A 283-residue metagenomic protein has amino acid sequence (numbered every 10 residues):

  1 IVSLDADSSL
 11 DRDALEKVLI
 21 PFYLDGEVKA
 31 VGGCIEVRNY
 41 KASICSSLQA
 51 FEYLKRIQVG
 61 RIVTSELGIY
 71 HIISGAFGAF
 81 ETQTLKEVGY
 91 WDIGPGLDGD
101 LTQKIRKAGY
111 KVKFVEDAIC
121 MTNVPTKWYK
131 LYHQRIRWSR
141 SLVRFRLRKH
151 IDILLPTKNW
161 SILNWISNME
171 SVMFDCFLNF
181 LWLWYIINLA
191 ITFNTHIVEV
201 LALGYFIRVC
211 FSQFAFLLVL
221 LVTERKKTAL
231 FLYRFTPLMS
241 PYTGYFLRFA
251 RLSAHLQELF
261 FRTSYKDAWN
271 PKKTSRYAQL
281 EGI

Functional and structural regions predicted by a protein language model:
I1-S9: Short beta-strand-to-loop acidic/aromatic patch adjacent to the donor-nucleotide binding site
S9-L10, E36-R38, D100, I119: A short, conserved beta-strand element in the Rossmann-like catalytic core that flanks the donor/metal-binding loop
R12-P95, I136, V143, L147: Long helical/loop segments within the catalytic core of UDP-sugar-dependent glycosyltransferases, especially the large
E52-I57, Y132-I153, A215-V219, A250-H255: Catalytic core of nucleotide-sugar-dependent glycosyltransferases
I93, T102-M121: Catalytic donor-sugar/metal-binding loop of nucleotide-sugar-dependent glycosyltransferases
N123-R140, D267-A268: Nucleotide-sugar-dependent glycosyltransferase catalytic core
I151-N164, T192-I283: Juxtamembrane C-terminal module of membrane proteins
E170-Y185, S212-Q213: Core segments of transmembrane alpha-helices that mediate helix-helix packing or line hydrophobic substrate/ligand
